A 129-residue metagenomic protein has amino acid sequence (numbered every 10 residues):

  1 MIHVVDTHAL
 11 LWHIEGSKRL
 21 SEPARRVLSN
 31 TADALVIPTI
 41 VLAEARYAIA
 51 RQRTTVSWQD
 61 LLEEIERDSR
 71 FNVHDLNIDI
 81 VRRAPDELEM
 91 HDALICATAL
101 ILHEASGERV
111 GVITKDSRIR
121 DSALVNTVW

Functional and structural regions predicted by a protein language model:
M1-I37, I49-E64, E108, D121: Short, well-structured N-terminal submotif of metal-dependent ribonuclease cores
A9, V41, I80, L94-I95 (+1 more regions): Alpha-helix capping/helix-boundary segments
A34, R70-N72, G111, V125-N126: Conserved beta-strand segments of alpha/beta enzyme cores
E44-A48, R82-A84: A short acidic, helix-capping loop that chelates divalent metal ions and anchors anionic groups
L62-E87: Acidic catalytic patch
A97-W129: Acidic, PIN/NYN-like endoribonuclease modules and their adjacent C-terminal/linker elements
